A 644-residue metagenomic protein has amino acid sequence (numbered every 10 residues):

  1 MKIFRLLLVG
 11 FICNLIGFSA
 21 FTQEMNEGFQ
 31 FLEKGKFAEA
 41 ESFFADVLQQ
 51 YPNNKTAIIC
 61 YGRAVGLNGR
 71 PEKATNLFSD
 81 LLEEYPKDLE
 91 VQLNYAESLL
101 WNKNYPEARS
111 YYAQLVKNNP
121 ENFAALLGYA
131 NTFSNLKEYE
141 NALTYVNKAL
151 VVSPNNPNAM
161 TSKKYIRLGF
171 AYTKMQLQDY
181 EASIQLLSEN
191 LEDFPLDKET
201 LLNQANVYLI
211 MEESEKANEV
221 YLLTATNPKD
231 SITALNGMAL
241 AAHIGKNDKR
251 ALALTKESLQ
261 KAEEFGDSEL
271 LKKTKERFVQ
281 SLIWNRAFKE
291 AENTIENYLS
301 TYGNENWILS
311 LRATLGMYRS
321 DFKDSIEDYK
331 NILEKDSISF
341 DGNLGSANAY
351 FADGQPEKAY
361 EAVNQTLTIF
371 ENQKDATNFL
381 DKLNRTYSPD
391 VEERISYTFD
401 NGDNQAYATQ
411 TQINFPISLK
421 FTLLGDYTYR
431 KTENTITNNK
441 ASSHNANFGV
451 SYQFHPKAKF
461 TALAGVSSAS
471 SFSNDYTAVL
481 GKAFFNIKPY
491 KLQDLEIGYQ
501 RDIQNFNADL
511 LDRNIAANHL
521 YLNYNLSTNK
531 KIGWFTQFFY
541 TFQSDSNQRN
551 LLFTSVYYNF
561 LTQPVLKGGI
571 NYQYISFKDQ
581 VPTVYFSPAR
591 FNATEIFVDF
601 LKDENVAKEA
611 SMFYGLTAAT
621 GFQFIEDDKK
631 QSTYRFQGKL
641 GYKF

Functional and structural regions predicted by a protein language model:
M1-L8: Bacterial N-terminal signal peptides that target proteins for export
K2, F18-S79, E83-E90, S110 (+1 more regions): N-terminal leader/linker segments that initiate helical-solenoid repeat arrays
V9-I16: Bacterial N-terminal signal peptides
F31, N94, S110, G128 (+6 more regions): Gram-negative and organellar
V65, S98, V207: Segments that form or flank anion-binding pockets
G69-V152, N156-P157, Y165: A generic tandem-repeat structural signature
